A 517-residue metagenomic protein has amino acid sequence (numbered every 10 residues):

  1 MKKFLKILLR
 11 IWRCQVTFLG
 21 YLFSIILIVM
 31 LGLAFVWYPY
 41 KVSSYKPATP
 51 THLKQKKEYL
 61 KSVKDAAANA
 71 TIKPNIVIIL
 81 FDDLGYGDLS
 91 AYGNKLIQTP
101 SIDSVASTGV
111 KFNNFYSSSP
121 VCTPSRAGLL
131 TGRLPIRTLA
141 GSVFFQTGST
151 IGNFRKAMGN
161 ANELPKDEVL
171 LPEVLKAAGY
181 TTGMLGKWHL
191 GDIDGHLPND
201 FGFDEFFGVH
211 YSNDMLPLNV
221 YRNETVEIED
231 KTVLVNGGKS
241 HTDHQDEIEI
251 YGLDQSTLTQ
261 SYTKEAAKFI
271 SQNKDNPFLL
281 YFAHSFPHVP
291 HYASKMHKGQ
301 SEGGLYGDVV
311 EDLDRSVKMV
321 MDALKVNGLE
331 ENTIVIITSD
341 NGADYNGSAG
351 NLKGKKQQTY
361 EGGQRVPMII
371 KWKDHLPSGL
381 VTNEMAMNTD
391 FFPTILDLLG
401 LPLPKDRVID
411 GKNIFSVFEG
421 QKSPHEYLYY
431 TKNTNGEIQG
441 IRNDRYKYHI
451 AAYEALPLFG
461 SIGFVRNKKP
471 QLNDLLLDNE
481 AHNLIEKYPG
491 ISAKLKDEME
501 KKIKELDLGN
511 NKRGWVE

Functional and structural regions predicted by a protein language model:
F4, L8, Q15-P74, F81 (+8 more regions): Long, internal low-complexity/basic segments
L53, Y86-L170, V174, Y180-G183 (+4 more regions): Active-site segment of extracytoplasmic enzymes that catalyze sulfate/phosphate-ester chemistry
I72, K95-Q98, Y116-V121, M158-V169 (+11 more regions): A short beta-strand-to-alpha-helix junction
A91-G93, K111-R133, G141-T147, M184-H196 (+6 more regions): Short, solvent-exposed turn/loop segments enriched in Gly/Ser/Thr/Pro and often Arg
S142-Y180, H189-D275, H284-A293, N467-P470: Formylglycine-dependent
D194-G202, V289-A293, G299-V309, D322-H375 (+1 more regions): Histidine-centered active-site microenvironments of extracellular/periplasmic hydrolases and transferases
H196, D204-N213, A343-S348, K356-T359 (+7 more regions): C-terminal cap/loop subdomain of S1 sulfatases and analogous C-terminal strand-loop tails that border
Y221-T225, K264-D308, D344, A349-N351 (+2 more regions): Active-site His/acidic residue clusters
